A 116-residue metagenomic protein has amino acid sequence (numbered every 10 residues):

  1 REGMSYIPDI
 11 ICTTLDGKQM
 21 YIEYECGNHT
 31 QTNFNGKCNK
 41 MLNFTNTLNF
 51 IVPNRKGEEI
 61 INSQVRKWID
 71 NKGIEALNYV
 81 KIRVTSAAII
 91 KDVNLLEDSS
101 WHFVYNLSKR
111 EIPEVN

Functional and structural regions predicted by a protein language model:
R1, H29, G57: Short, catalytically relevant binding-site loops at active-site mouths
R1-E2, E97: N-terminal-biased segments
G3-Y21, T30-T32, L42: Active-site beta-strand-loop-beta-strand hairpin of nuclease catalytic cores that positions key catalytic residues
E23-G27, V52-R55: Structural motif
T32-L48, V52-N116: Non-catalytic C-terminal interaction segments of nucleic acid-processing enzymes
